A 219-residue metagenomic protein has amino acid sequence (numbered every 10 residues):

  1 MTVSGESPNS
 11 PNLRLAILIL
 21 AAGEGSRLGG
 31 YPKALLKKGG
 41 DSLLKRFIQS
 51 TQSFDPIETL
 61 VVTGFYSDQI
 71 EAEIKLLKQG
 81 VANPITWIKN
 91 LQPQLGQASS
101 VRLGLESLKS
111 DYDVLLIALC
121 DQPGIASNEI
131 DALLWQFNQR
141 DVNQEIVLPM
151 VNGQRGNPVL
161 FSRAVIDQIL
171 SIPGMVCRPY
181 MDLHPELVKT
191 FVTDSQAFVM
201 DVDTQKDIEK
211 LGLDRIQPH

Functional and structural regions predicted by a protein language model:
M1-G30, P185: N-terminal nucleotide-binding beta1-loop-alpha1 segment
T2-N9, R46-V114: Conserved N-terminal catalytic core of the sugar/cofactor nucleotidyltransferase
R14-I19, L44, E58-V61: Hydrophobic targeting segments
A34-I48: Short catalytic helix/loop segments, enriched in acidic residues and glycine and frequently bearing histidine
N90, Q94-R163: Conserved beta-loop-beta/alpha segment of the NTase-like Rossmann-fold superfamily that binds/positions NTPs
M150-K189, R215-H219: Catalytic-core segments of class I nucleotidyltransferases/pyrophosphorylases that form NMP-activated intermediates
K189-A197: Catalytic beta-strand/loop signature of glycosyltransferases that borders the donor
Q196-H219: Glycine-rich phosphate/pyrophosphate-binding loop and the adjoining helix
